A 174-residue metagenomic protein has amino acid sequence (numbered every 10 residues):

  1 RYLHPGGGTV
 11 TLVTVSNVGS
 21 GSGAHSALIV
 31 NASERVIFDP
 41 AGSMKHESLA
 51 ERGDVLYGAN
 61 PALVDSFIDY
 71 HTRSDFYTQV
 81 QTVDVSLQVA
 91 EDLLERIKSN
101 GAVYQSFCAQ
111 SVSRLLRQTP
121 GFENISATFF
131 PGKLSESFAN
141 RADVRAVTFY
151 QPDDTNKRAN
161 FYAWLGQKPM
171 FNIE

Functional and structural regions predicted by a protein language model:
R1-Y2, I173: Compositionally biased, proline/threonine/alanine/serine-rich low-complexity intrinsically disordered stretches
L3-F76: Glycine-rich catalytic cores of cysteine/serine-nucleophile enzymes that process amide/ester linkages in cell-envelope
G6-G7, T72, A90-E91, E95 (+1 more regions): Generic signal for short, ordered secondary-structure residues within or immediately flanking folded domains
T14-N17, A24-H25, D75-V83, L94-V103: Second-shell loop/turn segments in exported
G21, G58-P61, V83-Q88, A102-Q110 (+1 more regions): Soluble non-cytosolic domains of exported or imported proteins
M44, F76, V83-V89, L115 (+1 more regions): Acidic helix-start/capping segments at beta-turn-to-alpha-helix junctions
L63-S66, V89, L93: Short, compositionally biased strand/turn segments that nucleate or flank brief secondary-structure elements
L94-E174: Activation targets extended, charge/polar-rich intrinsically disordered C-terminal tails
